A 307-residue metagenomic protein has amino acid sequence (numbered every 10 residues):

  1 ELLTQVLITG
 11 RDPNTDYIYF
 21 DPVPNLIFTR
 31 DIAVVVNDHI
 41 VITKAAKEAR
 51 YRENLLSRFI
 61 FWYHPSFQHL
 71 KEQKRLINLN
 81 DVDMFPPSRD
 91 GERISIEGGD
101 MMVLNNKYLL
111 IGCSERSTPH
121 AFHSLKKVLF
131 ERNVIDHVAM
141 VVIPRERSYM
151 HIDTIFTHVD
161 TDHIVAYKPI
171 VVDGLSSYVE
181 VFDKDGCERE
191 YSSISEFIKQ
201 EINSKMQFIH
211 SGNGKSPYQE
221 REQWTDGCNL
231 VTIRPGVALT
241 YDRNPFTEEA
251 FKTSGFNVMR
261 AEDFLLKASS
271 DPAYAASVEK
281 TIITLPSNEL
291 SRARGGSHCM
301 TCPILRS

Functional and structural regions predicted by a protein language model:
E1-S307: The feature marks the mature, well-folded catalytic cores of soluble enzymes
